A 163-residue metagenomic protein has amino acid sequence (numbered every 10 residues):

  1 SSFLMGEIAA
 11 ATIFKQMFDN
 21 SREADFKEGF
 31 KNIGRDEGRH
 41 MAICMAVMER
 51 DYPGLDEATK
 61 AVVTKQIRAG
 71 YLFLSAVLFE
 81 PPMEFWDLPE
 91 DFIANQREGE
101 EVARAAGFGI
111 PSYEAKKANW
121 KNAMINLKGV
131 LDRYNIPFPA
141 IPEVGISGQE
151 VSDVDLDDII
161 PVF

Functional and structural regions predicted by a protein language model:
S1-F163: Non-heme di-metal
